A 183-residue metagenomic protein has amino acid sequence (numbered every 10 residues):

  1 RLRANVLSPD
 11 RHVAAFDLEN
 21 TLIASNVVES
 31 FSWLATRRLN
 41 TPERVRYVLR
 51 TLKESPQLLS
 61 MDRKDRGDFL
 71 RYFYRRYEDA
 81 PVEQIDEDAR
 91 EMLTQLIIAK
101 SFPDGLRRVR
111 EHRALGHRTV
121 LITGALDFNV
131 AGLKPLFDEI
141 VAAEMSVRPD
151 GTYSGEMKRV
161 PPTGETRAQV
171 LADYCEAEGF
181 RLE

Functional and structural regions predicted by a protein language model:
R1-L7, R11, E87-D88, T94-E183: C-terminal cap/substrate-recognition subdomain and adjoining C-terminal extension of metal-dependent phosphatase-like
L2-M61: Active-site neighborhood of HAD-like aspartate-dependent phosphohydrolases
N26, A80, T166: Conserved active-site and cofactor/substrate-binding residues in soluble primary-metabolism enzymes
R37-R38, L58-M61, R75, D79 (+3 more regions): A structural signal for alpha-helix termini and helix-coil/disorder junctions
E43-V45, T51, R66, D104-V109: Juxtamembrane/interface motifs at transmembrane-helix termini
P56-V82, D138-P149: Short, compositionally biased "basic patch" segments
R66-D104: Metal-dependent phosphoesterase signature
